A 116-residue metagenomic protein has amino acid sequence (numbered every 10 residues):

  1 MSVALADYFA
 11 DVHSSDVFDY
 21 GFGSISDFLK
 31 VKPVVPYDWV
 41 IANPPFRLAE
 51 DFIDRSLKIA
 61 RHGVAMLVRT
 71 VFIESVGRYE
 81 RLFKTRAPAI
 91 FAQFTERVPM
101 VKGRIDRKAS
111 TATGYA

Functional and structural regions predicted by a protein language model:
M1-A116: Class I S-adenosyl-L-methionine-dependent methyltransferase catalytic core
